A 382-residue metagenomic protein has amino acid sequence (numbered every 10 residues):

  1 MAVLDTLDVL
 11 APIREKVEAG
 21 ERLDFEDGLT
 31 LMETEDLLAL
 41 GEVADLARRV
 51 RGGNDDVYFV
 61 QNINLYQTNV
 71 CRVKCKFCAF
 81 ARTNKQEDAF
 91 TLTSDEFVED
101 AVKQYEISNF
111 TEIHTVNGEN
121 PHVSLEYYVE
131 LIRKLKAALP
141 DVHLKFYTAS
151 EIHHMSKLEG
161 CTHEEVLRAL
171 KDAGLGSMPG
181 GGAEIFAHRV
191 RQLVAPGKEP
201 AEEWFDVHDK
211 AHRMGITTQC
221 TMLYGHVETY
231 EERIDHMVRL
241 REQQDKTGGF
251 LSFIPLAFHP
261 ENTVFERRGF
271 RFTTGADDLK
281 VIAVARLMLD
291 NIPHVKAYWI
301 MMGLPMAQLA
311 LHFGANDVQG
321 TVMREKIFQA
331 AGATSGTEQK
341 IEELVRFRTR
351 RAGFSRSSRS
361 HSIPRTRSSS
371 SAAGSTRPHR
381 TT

Functional and structural regions predicted by a protein language model:
M1-L38, E99, E106, V238 (+1 more regions): Auxiliary Fe-S-binding modules of radical SAM enzymes
G20, A44, C75, T115 (+5 more regions): Conserved, mostly hydrophobic/aromatic
G28-M32, N62-L65, N117-P121, Y224-V227 (+1 more regions): Conserved short loop/turn motifs at secondary-structure junctions
G41-N84, L92-V116, M178, R367-R377: N-terminal pre-triad scaffold of radical SAM enzymes
V57, R72, C78-A81, I132-K136 (+2 more regions): Mobile, glycine- and charge-enriched loop segments and immediately flanking short secondary-structure elements within
V57-I63, T111-I113, L144-T148, M178-G180 (+5 more regions): Hydrophobic faces of well-ordered beta-strands that scaffold small-molecule active sites in alpha/beta enzyme cores
R82-T221, H226-D235, R239-L240: Conserved Radical SAM active-site core
R380-T382: Histidine-anchored nucleotide/phosphate-binding helix
